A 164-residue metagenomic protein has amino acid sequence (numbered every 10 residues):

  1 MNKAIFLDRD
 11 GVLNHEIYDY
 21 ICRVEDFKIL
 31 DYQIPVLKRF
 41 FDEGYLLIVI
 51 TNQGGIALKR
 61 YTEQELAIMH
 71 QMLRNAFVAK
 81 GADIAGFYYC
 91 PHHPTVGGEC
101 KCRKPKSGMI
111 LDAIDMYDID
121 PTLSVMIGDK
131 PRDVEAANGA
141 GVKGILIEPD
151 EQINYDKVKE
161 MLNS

Functional and structural regions predicted by a protein language model:
M1-L46: Active-site neighborhood of HAD-like aspartate-dependent phosphohydrolases
K3, Q64, Q71-D83, H93-M126 (+1 more regions): Asp-based, Mg2+/Mn2+-dependent phosphohydrolase catalytic module
L7-R9, T51, G128-D129: Active-site flanking residues adjacent to catalytic metal/cofactor-binding acidic residues
L13-D31, I56-E65, K80, H92-K101: Metal-dependent phosphoesterase signature
N14-I17, I29, V49-I50, L123-M126 (+1 more regions): Generic ordered-secondary-structure signal
Q33, L37-L73, D83-H93, A137: Substrate-recognition element of Asp-dependent hydrolases with the DxDx(T/V) motif
